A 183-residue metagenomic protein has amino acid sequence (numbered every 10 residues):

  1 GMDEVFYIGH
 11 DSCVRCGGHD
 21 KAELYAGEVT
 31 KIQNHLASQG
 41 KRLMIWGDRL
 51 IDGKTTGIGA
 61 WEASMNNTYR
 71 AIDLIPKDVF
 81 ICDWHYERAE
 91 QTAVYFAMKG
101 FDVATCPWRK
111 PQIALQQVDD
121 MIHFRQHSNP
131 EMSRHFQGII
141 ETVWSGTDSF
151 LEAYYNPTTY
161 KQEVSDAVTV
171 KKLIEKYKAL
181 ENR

Functional and structural regions predicted by a protein language model:
M2, I8, R15-R183: Substrate-binding groove of N-acetylhexosamine-processing glycoside hydrolases
